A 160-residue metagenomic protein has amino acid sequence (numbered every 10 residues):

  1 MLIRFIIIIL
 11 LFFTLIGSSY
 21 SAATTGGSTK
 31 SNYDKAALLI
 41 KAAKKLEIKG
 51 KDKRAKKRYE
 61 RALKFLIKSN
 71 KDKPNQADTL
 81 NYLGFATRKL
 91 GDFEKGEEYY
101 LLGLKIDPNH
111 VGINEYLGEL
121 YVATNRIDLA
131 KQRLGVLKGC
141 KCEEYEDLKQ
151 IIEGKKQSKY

Functional and structural regions predicted by a protein language model:
T25-Y33, K131-Y160: Terminal, low-structured helical/coil segments at or just beyond the last alpha-helical repeat
D72, I106, L137-C140: Structural marker of alpha-solenoid helical repeat scaffolds
Q76, H110, C142-Y145: Residue-level recognition of tetratricopeptide repeat
